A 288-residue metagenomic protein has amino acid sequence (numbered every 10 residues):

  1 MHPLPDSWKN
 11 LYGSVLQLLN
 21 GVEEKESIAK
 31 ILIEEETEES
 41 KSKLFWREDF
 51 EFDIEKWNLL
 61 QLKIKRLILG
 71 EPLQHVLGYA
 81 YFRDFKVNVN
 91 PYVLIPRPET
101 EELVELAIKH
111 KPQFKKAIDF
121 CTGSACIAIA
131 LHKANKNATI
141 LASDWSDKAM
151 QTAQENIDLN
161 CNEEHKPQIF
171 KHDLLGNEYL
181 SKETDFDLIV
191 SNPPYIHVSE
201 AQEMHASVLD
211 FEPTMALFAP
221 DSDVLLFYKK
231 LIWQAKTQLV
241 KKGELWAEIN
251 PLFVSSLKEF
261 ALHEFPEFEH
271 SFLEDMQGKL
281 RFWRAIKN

Functional and structural regions predicted by a protein language model:
M1-L77: N-terminal auxiliary segments of SAM/dcSAM-dependent transferases
P5, D53-W57, L94-P98, D221-L225 (+1 more regions): Short, solvent-exposed loop/helix junctions and linker helices that flank or host conserved functional motifs
G13-L16, T37, E105-I108, I129 (+3 more regions): Short amphipathic alpha-helical interface segments enriched in basic and hydrophobic/aromatic residues, used as
S14, I31, L59-L62, E102 (+6 more regions): Alpha-helical elements of Rossmann-like donor-binding domains used by nucleotide-donor carbohydrate transfer enzymes
E39, R47, E71-P72, L77 (+7 more regions): Residue-level signal for pocket-adjacent positions within structured domains
R47-E48, F52, L62-N135, I140-E155 (+1 more regions): SAM-dependent Rossmann-like transferase core, predominantly class I methyltransferases with a strong bias toward
A138-T139, W145-K287: S-adenosylmethionine
